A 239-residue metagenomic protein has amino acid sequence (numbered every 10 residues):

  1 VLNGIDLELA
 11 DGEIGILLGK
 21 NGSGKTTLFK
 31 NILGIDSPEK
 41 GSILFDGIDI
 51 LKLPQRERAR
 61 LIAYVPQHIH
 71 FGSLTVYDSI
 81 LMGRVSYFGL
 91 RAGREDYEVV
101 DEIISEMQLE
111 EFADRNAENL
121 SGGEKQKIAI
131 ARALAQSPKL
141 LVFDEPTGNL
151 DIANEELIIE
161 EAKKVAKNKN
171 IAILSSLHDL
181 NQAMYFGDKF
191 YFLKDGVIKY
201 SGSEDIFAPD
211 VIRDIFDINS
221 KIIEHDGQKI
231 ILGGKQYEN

Functional and structural regions predicted by a protein language model:
L18-K20: The feature captures the beta-strand-to-loop junction immediately N-terminal to the Walker
L33: Helix-to-loop junction immediately C-terminal to a conserved catalytic motif
G41-D49, R58: Conserved ABC transporter NBD signature motif
R94-F112: Conserved ABC ATPase "signature" region
N116-L120, E124: Conserved ABC ATPase signature
L141-E145: Catalytic Walker B motif of ABC-type/P-loop ATPase nucleotide-binding domains
